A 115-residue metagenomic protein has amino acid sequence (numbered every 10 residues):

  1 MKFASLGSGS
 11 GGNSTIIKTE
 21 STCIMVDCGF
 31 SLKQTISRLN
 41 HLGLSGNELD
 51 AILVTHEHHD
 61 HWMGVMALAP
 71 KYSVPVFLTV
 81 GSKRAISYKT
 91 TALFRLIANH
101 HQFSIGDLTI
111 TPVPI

Functional and structural regions predicted by a protein language model:
M1-L42: Conserved beta-strand hairpin/beta-sheet module of binuclear metal-dependent hydrolase folds, prominently
K2-S5, G29-S31, I52-T55, P112-I115: Short, flexible loop segments at the rims of nucleotide/cofactor-binding pockets, characterized by
S5-L6, G11-S14, H56-H58, M63 (+3 more regions): Structured catalytic core of nucleotide-sugar glycosyltransferases
G7, I16, G43, M66-L68 (+1 more regions): Short secondary-structure boundary/capping segments
I17, D27, H56, V76 (+1 more regions): Divalent metal-coordination and catalytic microenvironments
E20-T22, K71-V74, S87-L93: Short glycine/proline-enriched coil/turn segments at helix->beta-strand junctions
K33-K83: Active-site metal-binding motif and surrounding structural segment of the metallo-beta-lactamase
L78-I115: Metallo-beta-lactamase
